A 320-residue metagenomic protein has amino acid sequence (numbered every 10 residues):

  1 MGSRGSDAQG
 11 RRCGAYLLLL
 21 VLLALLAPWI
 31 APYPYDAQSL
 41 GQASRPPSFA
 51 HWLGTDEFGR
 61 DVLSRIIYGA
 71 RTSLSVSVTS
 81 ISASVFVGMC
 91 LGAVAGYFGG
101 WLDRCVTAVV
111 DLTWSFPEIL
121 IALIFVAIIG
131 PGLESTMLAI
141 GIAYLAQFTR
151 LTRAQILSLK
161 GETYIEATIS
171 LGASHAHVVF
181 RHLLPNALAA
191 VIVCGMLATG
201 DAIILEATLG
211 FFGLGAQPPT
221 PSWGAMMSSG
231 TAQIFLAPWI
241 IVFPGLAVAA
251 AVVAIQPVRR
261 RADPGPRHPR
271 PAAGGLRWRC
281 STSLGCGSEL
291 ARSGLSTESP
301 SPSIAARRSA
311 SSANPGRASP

Functional and structural regions predicted by a protein language model:
M1-Y33, V109, G275, S288 (+1 more regions): N-terminal signal-anchor/first transmembrane alpha helix
W52, D56, F86-V87, G96-S158 (+3 more regions): Generic hydrophobic transmembrane alpha-helix motif, especially the helices
V62-Y97, E298, S303: Transmembrane alpha-helix signature in integral membrane proteins
R71-V87, F116, A176-T208, I255: Transmembrane alpha-helices
F125-I129, Q155-I156, L197, I204-V248: Glycine-rich helix-loop "coupling/hinge" segments at transmembrane-helix boundaries in multipass transporters
I140-A143, A189-T199, P238-R277, S281: C-terminal transmembrane helix and the adjacent membrane-cytosol boundary/short C-terminal tail of inner/organellar
